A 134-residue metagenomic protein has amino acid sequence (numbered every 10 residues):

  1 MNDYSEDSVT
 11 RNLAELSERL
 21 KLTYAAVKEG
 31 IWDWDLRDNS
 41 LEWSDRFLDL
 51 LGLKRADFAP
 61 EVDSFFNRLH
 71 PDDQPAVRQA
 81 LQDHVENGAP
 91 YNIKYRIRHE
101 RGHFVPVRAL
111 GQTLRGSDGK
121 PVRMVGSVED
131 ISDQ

Functional and structural regions predicted by a protein language model:
M1-D3, Q79, I93-R96, S117-K120: Regulatory sensory/coupling modules that transmit signals to nucleotide-handling catalytic cores
M1-E18, D72-P75, E129-Q134: PAS-associated C-terminal cap
N12-R68, P106-Q112, G116, R123: PAS-family sensory domain signal
Y24-G30, P75, D83-I93, V107-R108: PAS/PAS-like sensory domains
K54-D57, F66-A76, Q82-A89: PAS/GAF/H-NOX family sensory domains and closely associated sensor/linker modules
P90-K94, R98-H99, F104-P106, R123: Beta-strand residues that line the small-molecule/cofactor-binding core of sensory signal-transduction domains
I97-R101, L110-D118, S127-D130: PAS-family sensory domains and close relatives that share small-molecule sensor folds
